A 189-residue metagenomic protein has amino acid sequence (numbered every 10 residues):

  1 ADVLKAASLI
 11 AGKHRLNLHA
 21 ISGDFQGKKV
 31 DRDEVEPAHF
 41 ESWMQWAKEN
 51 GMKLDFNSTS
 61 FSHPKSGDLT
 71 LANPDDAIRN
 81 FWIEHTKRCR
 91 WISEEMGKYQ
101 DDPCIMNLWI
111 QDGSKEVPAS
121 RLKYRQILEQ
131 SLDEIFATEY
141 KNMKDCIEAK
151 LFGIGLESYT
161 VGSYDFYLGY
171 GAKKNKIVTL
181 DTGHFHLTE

Functional and structural regions predicted by a protein language model:
A1-I21: Catalytic domains of carbohydrate-active enzymes, especially glycoside hydrolases
A11-G12, V30, K48: N-terminal accessory/assembly segment that mediates macromolecular interactions
L16-E36: Glycine-rich, proline-tolerant flexible connector loops at the mouths of alpha/beta enzymes
D33-I177: Active-site acidic/histidine proton-transfer and metal-coordination neighborhood in alpha/beta enzyme cores
G183-H184: Short, glycine/acidic-enriched loop or turn micro-motifs at the edges of active sites
L187-E189: A short alpha/beta connector and helix-capping loop motif
